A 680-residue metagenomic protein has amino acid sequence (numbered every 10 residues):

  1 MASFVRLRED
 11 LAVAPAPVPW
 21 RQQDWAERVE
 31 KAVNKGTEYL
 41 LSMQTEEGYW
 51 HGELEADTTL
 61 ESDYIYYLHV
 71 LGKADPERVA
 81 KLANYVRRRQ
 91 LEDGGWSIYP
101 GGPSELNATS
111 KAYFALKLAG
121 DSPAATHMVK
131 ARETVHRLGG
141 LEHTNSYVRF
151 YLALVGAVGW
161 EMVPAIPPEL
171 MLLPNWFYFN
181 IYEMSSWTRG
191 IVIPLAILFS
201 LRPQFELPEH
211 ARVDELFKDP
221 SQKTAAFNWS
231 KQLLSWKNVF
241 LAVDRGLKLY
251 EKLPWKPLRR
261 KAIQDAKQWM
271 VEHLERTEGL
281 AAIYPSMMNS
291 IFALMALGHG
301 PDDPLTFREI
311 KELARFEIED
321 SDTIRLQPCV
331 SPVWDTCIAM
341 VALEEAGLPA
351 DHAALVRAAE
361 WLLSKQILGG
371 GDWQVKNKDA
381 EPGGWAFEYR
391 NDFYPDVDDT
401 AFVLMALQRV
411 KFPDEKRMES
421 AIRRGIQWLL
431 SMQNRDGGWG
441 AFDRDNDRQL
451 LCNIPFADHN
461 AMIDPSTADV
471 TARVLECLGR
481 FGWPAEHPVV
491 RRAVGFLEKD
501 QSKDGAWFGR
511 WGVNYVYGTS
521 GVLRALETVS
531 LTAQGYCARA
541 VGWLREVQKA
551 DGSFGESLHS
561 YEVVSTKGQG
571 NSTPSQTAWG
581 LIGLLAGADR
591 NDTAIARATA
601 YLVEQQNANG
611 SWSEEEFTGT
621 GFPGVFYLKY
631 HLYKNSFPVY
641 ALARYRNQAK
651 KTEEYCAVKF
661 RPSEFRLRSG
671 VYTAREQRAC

Functional and structural regions predicted by a protein language model:
M1-C680: Preference for long, amphipathic alpha-helical scaffolds in soluble/luminal domains and all-alpha bundles
